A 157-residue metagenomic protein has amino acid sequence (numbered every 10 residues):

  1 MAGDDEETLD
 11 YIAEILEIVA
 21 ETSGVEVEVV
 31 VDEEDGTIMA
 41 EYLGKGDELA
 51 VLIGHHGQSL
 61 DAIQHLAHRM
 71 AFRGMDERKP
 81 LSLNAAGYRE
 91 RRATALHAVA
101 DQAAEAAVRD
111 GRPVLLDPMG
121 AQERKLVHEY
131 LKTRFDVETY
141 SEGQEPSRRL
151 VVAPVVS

Functional and structural regions predicted by a protein language model:
M1-S157: RNA-contacting regions in translation and RNA-metabolism proteins, encompassing KH/S1 modules where present
